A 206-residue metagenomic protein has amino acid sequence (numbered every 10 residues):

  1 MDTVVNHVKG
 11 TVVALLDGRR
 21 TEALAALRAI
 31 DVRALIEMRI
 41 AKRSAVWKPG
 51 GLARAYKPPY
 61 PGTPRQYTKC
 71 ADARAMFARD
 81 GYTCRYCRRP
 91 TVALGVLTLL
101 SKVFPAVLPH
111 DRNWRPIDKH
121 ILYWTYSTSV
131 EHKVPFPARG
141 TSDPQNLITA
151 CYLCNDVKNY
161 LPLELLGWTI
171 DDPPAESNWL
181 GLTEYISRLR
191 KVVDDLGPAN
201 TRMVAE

Functional and structural regions predicted by a protein language model:
M1-A75, R79-G81, R88-L94, I186-G197 (+1 more regions): A boundary/linker detector
P64-Q66, T91-L147, W168-D171: Histidine-centered nuclease catalytic patch
C84-C87, C151-C154: Short cysteine-rich clusters marking metal-coordination/redox-active sites
A93-L94, V157-Y160: Short, non-ligating residues that shape and space the ligands of small metal-coordination modules and catalytic
R112-V130, P135-F136, E176-T201: Short Fe-S-cluster ligation motifs
F136, C154-V157: Hydrophobic alpha-helical segments
L163-L166: Sequence context surrounding c-type heme c attachment/ligation sites in exported
